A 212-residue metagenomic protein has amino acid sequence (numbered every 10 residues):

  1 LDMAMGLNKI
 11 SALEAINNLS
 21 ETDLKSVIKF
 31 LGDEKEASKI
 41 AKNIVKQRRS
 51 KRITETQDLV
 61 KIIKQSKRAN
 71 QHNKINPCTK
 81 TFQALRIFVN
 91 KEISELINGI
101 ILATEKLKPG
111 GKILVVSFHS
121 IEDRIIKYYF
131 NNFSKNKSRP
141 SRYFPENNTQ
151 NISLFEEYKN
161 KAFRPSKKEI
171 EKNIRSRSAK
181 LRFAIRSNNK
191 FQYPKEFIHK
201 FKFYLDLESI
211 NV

Functional and structural regions predicted by a protein language model:
L1-V212: S-adenosyl-L-methionine-dependent methyltransferase catalytic core, i.e., the SAM/SAH-binding region
